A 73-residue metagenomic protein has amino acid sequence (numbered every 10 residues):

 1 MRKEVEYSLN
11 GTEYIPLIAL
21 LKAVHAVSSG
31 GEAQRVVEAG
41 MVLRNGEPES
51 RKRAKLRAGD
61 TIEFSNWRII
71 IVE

Functional and structural regions predicted by a protein language model:
R2-E13: A detector for short, charged/polar N-terminal pre-domain segments
I15-K55: A basic, amphipathic helix-loop patch mediating RNA/tRNA/ribosome contacts
R68-E73: Short, Lys/Arg- and Gly-enriched loop/turn segments at beta-strand edges
